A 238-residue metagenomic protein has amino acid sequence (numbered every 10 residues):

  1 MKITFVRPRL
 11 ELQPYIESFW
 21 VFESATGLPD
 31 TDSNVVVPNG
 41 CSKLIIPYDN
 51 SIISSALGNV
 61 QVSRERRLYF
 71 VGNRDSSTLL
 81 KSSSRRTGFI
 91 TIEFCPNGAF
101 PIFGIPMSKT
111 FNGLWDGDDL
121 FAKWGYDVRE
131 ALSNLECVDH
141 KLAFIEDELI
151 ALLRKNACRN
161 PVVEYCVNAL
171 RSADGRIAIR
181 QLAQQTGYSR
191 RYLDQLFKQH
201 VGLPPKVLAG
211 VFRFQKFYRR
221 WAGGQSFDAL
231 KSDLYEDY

Functional and structural regions predicted by a protein language model:
M1-S172, A178-R180, T186-R190, L203-P204 (+2 more regions): Alpha-helical bundle regulatory/interaction domains
L196, H200: Residues in the recognition helix of alpha-helical DNA-binding motifs
A209-R219: Short, basic, alpha-helical segments at the C-terminal edge of helix-turn-helix-like DNA-binding modules
